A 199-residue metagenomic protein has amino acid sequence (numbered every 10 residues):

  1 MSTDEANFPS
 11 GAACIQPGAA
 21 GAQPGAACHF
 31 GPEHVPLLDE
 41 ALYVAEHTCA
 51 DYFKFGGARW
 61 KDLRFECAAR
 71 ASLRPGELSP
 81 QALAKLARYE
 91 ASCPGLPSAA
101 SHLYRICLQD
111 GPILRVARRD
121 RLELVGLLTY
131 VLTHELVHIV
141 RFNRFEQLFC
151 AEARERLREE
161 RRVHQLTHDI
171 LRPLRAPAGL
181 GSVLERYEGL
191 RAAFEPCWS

Functional and structural regions predicted by a protein language model:
M1-P97: A metal-dependent hydrolase signature that marks the N-terminal structural subdomain at the beginning of catalytic folds
S2-G11, G25-A26, P36-D39, R172-S199: Long, well-structured alpha-helical subdomains associated with metal-dependent extracellular/ecto-lumenal hydrolases
G31, L122, A153: Active-site oxyanion-binding pockets that recognize sulfate/phosphate
H47, D51, H138, D169-P173: A generic structural signal for well-ordered alpha-helical segments enriched in polar/charged residues
L78-G126: Active-site scaffold of zinc-dependent metalloenzymes
R105-C107, E135-R144: A short mid-domain helix/strand-loop element embedded in enzyme catalytic domains that forms or borders the active-site
R115, G126-L127, R141-D169: Post-HEXXH active-site segment of zinc metalloproteases
L124-V137: Short alpha-helix carrying the canonical HExxH Zn2+-binding catalytic motif
